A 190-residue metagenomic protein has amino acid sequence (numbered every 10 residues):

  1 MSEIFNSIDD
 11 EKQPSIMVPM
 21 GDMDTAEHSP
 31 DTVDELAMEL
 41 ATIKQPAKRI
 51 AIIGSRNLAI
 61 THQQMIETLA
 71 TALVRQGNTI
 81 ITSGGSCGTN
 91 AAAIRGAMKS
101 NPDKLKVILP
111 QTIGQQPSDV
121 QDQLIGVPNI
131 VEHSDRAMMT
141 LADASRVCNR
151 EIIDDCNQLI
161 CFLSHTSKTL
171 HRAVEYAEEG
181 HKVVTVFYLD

Functional and structural regions predicted by a protein language model:
S2-M17: Long, polar low-complexity intrinsically disordered regions
M17-K48, R56-D190: Acidic/glycine-enriched connector segments
